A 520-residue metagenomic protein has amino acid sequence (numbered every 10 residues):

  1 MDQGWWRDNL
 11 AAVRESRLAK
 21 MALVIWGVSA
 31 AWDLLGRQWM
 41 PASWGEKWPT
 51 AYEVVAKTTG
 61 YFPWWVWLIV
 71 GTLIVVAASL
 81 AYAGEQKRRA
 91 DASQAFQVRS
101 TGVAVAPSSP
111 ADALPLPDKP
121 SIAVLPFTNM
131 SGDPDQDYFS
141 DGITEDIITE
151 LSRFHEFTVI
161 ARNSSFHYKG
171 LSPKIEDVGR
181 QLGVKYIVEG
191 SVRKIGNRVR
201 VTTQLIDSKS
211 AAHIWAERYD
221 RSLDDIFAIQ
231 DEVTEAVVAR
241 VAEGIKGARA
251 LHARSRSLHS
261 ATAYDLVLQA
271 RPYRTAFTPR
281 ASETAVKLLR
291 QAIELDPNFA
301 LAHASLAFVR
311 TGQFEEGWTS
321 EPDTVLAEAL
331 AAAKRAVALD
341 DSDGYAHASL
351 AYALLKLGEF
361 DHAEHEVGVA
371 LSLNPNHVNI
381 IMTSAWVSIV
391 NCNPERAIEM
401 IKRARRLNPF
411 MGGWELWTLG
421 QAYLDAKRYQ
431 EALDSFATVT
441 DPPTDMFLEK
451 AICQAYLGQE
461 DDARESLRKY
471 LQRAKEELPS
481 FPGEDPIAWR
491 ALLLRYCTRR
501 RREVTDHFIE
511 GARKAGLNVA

Functional and structural regions predicted by a protein language model:
D2-R88: Hydrophobic, helix-forming membrane-interacting segments
K87-V105, L116: Membrane-proximal helical linkers
A106-G412, L416-A426, Q430-S435, C453-Y456: Acidic, proline/glycine-rich low-complexity intrinsically disordered segments
S152, G179-R180, A437-T440, L471 (+1 more regions): Alpha-helix boundary recognition
A253-R256, T319, E476-Y496: Acidic, Ser/Thr-rich low-complexity linear motifs
T440-T444, A455-L478: TPR/TPR-like (Sel1-like) alpha-helical repeat modules
K450: Internal catalytic or translocation cores that form aromatic/hydrophobic pockets or channels for amphipathic metabolites
E484-A520: Terminal, low-structured helical/coil segments at or just beyond the last alpha-helical repeat
